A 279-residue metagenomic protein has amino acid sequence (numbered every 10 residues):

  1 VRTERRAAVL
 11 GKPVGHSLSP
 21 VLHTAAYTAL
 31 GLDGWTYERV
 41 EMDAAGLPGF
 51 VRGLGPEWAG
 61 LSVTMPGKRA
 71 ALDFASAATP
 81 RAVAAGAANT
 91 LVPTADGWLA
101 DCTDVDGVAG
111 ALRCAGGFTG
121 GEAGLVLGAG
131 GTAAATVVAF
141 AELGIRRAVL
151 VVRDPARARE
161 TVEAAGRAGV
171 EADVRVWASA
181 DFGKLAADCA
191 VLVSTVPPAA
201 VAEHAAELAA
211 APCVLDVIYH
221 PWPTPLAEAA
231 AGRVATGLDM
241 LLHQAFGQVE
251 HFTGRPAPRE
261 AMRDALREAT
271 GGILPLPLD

Functional and structural regions predicted by a protein language model:
R2-G117, P221, A229: Phosphate/diphosphate ligand-binding glycine-rich loop within oxidoreductases
A7, A123-G124, A148, V214: Conserved hydrophobic helix-helix packing surfaces used for dimerization/oligomerization
G11, C102-V105, L112, G116-I145 (+1 more regions): Glycine-rich adenosine-cofactor-binding loop
T90-P93, T103, A209-L266: Rossmann-fold NAD(P)-binding glycine/threonine-rich loop
E142-R147, V170, G232-R233: Conserved S-adenosyl-L-methionine
I145-A168: NAD(P)-binding Rossmann-fold cofactor-contacting core
E171-A235, L241: Rossmann-like adenosine-cofactor binding region
E260-D279: A short, charged, Gly/Pro-tolerant segment at domain boundaries
